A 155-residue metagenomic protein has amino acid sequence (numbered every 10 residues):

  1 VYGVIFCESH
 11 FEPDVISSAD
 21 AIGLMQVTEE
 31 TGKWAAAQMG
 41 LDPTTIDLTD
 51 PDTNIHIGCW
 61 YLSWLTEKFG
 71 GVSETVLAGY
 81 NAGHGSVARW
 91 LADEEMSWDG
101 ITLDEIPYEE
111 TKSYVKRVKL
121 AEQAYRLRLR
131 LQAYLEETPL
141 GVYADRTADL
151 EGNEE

Functional and structural regions predicted by a protein language model:
V1-E155: Catalytic glycan-binding domains that act on GlcNAc-containing polysaccharides
